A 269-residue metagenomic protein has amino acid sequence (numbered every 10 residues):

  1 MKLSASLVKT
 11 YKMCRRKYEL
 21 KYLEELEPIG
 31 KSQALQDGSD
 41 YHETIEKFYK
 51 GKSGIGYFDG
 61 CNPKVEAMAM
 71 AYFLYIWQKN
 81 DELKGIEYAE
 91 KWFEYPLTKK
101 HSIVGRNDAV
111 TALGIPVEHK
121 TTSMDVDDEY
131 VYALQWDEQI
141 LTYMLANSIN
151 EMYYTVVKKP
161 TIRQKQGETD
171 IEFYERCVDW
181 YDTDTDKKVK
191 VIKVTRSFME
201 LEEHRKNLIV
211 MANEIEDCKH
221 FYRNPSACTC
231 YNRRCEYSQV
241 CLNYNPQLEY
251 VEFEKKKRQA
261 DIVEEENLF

Functional and structural regions predicted by a protein language model:
M1-F269: RecB-family 4Fe-4S metal-dependent nuclease core
